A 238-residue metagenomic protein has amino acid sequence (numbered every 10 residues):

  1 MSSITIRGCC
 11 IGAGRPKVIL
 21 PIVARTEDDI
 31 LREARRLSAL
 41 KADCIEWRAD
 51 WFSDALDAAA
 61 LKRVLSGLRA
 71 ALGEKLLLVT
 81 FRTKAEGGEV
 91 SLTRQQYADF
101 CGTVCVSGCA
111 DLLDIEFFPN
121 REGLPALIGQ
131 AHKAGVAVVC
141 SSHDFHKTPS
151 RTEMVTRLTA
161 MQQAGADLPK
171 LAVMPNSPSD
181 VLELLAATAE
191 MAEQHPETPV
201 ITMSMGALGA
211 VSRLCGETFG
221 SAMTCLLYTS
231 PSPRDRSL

Functional and structural regions predicted by a protein language model:
M1-R25: N-terminal amphipathic alpha-helix/helix-capping segment at the start of soluble metabolic enzymes
P16-I30, K84-R94, S142-R151: Active-site mouth loops of central-metabolism enzymes
T26-L37, T93-T103, R151-L158: Short, acidic/polar
I45, L113, L184: Conserved, mostly hydrophobic/aromatic
R48, A110-N120, S141-H146, L168-N176: Catalytic beta/alpha-barrel core
D54-V64, F118-A131, P178-A187: Active-site-adjacent beta->alpha loops and helix N-cap segments on the catalytic face of soluble alpha/beta enzymes
L61-T80, A189-H195: Alpha-helix-loop-beta-strand connector modules within alpha/beta enzyme cores
Y228-D235: Conserved small/polar residues in nucleotide/adenosyl-binding loops
